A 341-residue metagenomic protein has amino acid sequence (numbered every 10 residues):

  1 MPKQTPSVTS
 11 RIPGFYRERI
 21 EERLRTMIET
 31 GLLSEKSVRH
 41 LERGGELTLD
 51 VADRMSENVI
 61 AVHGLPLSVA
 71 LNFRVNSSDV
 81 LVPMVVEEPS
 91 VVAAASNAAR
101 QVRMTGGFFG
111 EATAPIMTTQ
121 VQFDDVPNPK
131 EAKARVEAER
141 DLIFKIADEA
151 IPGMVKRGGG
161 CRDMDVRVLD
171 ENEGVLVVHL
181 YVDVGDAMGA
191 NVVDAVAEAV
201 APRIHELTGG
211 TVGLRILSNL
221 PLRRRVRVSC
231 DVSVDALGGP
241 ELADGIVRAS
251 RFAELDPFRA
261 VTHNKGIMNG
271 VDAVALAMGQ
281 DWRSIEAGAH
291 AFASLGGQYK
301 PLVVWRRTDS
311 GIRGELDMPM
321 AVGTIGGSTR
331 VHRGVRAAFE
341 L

Functional and structural regions predicted by a protein language model:
M1-V80, M84, E88, F108 (+1 more regions): Acidic/polar, glycine-rich intrinsically disordered N-terminal extensions of enzymes
I12-R19, G44-T48, A61, P83-V91 (+10 more regions): Catalytic cores of large soluble enzymes that bind and process phosphate-bearing ligands
I20-E21, E35, T48-D53, V92 (+5 more regions): Alpha-helix initiation and N-capping motif
R39-I60, K156-D170, S233-R251: A short, flexible low-complexity segment enriched in Lys/Arg and Gly/Pro that occurs in N-terminal basic tails
R54-E173, V177-D183, M188: Small-residue-rich
V91-A95, G266-G270, G334: Catalytic-loop motifs flanking and including active-site residues across diverse enzymes
D186-M188, V193-V331: Glycine-rich anion/phosphate-binding loop at the beta-strand->alpha-helix junction
